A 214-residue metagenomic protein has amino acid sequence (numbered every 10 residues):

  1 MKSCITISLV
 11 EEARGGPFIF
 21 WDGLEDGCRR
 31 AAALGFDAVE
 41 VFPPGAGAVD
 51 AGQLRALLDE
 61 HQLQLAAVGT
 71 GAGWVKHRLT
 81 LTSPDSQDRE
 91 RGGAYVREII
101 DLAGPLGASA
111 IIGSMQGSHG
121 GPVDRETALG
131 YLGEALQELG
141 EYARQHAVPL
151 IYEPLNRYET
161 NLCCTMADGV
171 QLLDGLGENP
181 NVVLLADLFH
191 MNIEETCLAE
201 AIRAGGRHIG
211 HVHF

Functional and structural regions predicted by a protein language model:
M1-G104, Q137, N179, R207: N-terminal pre-domain/capping segments
L9-E11, P43-G45, G71-A72, Q116-S118 (+2 more regions): Active-site-proximal loop/turn and secondary-structure-junction residues that shape catalytic pockets, frequently
R14-G16, I193-T196: A short, acidic/glycine-rich surface segment
D22, E60, L79-V183, I193-E195: Active-site acidic/histidine proton-transfer and metal-coordination neighborhood in alpha/beta enzyme cores
C28, L184-A186: Short, compositionally biased strand/turn segments that nucleate or flank brief secondary-structure elements
E40, A67-G69, I111-I112, I151 (+2 more regions): Conserved beta-strand positions in the central sheet of alpha/beta enzyme cores
D50, C163, C197-E200: Alpha-helical transmembrane segments and their juxtamembrane interfaces
R55, E195-F214: A short alpha/beta connector and helix-capping loop motif
